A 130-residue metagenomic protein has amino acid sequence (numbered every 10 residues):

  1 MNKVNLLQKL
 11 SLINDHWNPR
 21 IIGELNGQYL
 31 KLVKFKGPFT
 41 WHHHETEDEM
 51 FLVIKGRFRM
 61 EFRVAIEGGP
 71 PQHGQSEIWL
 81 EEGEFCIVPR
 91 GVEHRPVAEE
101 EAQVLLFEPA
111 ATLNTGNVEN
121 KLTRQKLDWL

Functional and structural regions predicted by a protein language model:
M1-K31, K121-L130: A short, N-terminal "cap"/entry segment at the start of jelly-roll beta-barrel domains of the cupin/DSBH fold
N18, Q28, G37, E84 (+3 more regions): A generic "binding-loop/recognition-motif" signal
Y29-E45: Conserved short histidine dyad/triad with adjacent acidic residue
L30, D48, A102: Change "...and in nucleic-acid phosphodiester-cleaving endonucleases..." to "...and in nucleic-acid processing enzymes
L32, M60-E61, L106: Short hydrophobic/aromatic-rich beta-strand segments that constitute the beta-sheet cores of beta-sandwich/beta-barrel
H43-H44, D48-E84, E119: A short beta-strand-loop-beta hairpin characteristic of the jelly-roll/cupin
R90-E119: Ligand-binding loop in jelly-roll beta-barrel domains
